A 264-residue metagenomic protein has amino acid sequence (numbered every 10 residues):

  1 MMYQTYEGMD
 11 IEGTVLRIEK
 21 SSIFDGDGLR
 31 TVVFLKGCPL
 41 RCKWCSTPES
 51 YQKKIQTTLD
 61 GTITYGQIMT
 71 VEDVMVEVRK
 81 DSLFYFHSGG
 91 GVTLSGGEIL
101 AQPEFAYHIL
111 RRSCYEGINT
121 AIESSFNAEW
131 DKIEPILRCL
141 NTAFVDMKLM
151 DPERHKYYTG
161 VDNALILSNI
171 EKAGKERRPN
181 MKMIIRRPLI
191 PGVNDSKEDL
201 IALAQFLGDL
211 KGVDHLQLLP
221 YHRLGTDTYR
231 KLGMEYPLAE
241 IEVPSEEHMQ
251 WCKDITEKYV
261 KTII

Functional and structural regions predicted by a protein language model:
M1-D27, P191-I264: Auxiliary Fe-S-binding modules of radical SAM enzymes
M1-I68, K80-S88: N-terminal [4Fe-4S]-dependent radical SAM core
V33, W44, P103-E104, L232 (+1 more regions): Residue-level recognition of conserved structural "scaffold" positions that shape functional pockets and channels
T57, N141-T142, E235, P244: Short alpha-helix boundary/capping motifs
L59-T64, K156-D162, G233-I241: Short glycine-enriched, charge-decorated loop/helix-capping segments at active-site entrances that position
M75, R79-L224, T228-R230: Conserved AdoMet/S-adenosylmethionine-binding subsite of the radical SAM
